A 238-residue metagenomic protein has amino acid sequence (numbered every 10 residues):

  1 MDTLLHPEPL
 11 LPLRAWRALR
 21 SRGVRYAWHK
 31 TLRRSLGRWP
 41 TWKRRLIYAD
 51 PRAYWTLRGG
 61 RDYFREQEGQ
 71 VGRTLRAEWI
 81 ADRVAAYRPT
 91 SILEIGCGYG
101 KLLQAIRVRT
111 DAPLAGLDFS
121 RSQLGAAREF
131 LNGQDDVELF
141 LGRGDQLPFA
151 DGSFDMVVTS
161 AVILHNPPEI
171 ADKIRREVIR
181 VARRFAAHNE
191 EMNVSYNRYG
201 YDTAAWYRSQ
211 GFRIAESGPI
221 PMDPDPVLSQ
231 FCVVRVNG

Functional and structural regions predicted by a protein language model:
M1-Q146, N166-K173, A187-G238: Class I (Rossmann-like) S-adenosyl-L-methionine-dependent methyltransferase catalytic domain, capturing the SAM-binding
T90, D155, R184: Conserved acidic residues
T110, V181-A182: Short, structured coil segments at secondary-structure junctions
V158: A conserved beta-strand element that flanks and buttresses the S-adenosyl-L-methionine
A161-H165: Short catalytic micro-motifs in class I SAM-dependent methyltransferases
K173-E177, V181: Short, conserved SAM-binding segment of the class I
